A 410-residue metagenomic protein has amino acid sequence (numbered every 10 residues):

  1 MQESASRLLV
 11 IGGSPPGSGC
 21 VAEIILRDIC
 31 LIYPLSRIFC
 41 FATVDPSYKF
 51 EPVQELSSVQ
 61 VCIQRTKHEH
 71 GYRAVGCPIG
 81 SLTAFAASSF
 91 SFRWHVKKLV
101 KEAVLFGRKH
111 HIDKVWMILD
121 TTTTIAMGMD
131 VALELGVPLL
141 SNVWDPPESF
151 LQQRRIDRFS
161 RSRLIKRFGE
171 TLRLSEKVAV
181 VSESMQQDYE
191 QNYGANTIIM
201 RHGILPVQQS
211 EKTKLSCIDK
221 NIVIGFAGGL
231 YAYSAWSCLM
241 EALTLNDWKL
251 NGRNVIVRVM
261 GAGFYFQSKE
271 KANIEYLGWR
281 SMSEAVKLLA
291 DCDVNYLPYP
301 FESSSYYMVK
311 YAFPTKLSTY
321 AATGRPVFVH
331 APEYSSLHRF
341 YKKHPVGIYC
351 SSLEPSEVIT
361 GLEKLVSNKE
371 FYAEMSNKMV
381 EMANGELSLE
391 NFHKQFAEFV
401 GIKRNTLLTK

Functional and structural regions predicted by a protein language model:
M1-R65, T197, L243-K249: N-terminal subdomain of nucleotide-sugar transferases
D28, W94-K97, K101-V104, A126 (+4 more regions): Membrane-proximal helix-turn-helix segments that form the acceptor-binding/catalytic region of lipid-linked
V44, E170-T197: A short, active-site helix/loop in glycosyltransferases that binds the activated sugar's phosphate group
A103-T124, E134-L140: Short N-terminal targeting/anchoring amphipathic segment
S184, H202-G203: Carbohydrate-associated surface elements
L205-Q209, S216-K269, E275-S283: Conserved catalytic-core segment of nucleotide-activated headgroup transferases in glycan assembly
S234, S283-A290, N295-S318, V327-R339: Nucleotide-sugar-dependent
L353-E357, K369-V400: A charged, aromatic-enriched C-terminal amphipathic alpha-helix characteristic of glycosyltransferases across folds
